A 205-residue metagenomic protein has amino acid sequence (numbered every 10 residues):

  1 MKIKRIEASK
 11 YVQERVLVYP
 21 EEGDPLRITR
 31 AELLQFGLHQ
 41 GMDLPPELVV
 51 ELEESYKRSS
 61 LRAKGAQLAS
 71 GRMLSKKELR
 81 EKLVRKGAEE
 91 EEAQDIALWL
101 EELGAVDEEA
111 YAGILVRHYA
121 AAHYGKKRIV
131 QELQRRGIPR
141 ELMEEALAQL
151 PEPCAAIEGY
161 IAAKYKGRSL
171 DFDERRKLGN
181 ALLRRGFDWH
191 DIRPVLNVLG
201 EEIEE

Functional and structural regions predicted by a protein language model:
M1-E205: An alpha-helical, amphipathic repeat domain used for nucleic-acid recognition, typified by the mTERF helical solenoid
